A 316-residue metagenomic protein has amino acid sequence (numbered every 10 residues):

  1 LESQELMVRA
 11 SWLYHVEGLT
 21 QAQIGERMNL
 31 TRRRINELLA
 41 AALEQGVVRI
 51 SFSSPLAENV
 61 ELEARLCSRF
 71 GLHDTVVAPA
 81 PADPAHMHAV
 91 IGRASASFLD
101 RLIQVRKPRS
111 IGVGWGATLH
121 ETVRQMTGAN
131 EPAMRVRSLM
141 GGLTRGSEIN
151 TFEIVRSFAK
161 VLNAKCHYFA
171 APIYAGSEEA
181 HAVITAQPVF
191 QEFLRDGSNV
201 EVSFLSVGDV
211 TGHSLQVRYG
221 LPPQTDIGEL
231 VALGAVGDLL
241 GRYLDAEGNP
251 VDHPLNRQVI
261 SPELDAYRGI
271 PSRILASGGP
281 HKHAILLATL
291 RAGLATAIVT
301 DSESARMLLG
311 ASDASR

Functional and structural regions predicted by a protein language model:
L1-S11, H15-N29, R34-A40, G46-F52 (+1 more regions): Conserved phosphate- and dinucleotide-binding cores of soluble alpha/beta proteins, encompassing both enzyme active
M7, A85-A96, H120, F190 (+2 more regions): Short, well-ordered alpha-helical scaffold segments within catalytic/effector domains
A40-G112, V123-A133, G142-E148: HTH-adjacent hinge/linker in prokaryotic transcriptional regulators
A57, A117, E121, H281-A284: Short alpha-helical
I111-T118, G278: Glycine-rich beta-strand-to-loop/alpha-helix junction loops that act as flexible
V113, V136-S138, Y168, L275: Structural beta-sheet core signal
T118-A129, L215-T225: Short Gly/Thr/Asp-enriched flexible loops that form oxyanion-binding sites at enzyme active sites
